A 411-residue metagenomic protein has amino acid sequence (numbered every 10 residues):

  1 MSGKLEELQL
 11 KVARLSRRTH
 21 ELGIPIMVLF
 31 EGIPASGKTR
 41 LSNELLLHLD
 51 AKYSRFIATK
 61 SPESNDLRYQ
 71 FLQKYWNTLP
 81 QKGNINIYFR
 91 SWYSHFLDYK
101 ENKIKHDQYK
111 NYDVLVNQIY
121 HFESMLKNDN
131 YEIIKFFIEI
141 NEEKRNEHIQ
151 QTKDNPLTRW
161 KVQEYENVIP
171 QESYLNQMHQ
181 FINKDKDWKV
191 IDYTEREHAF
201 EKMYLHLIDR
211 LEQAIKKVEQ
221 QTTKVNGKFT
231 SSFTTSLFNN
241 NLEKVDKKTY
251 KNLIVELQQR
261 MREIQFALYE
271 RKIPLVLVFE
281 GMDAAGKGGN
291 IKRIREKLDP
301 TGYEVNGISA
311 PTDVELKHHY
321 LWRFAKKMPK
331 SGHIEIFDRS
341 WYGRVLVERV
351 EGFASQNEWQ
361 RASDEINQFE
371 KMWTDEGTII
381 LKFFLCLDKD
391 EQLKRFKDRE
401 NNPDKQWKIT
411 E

Functional and structural regions predicted by a protein language model:
M1-E411: Glycine-rich phosphate-binding loop of ATP-dependent small-molecule kinases
